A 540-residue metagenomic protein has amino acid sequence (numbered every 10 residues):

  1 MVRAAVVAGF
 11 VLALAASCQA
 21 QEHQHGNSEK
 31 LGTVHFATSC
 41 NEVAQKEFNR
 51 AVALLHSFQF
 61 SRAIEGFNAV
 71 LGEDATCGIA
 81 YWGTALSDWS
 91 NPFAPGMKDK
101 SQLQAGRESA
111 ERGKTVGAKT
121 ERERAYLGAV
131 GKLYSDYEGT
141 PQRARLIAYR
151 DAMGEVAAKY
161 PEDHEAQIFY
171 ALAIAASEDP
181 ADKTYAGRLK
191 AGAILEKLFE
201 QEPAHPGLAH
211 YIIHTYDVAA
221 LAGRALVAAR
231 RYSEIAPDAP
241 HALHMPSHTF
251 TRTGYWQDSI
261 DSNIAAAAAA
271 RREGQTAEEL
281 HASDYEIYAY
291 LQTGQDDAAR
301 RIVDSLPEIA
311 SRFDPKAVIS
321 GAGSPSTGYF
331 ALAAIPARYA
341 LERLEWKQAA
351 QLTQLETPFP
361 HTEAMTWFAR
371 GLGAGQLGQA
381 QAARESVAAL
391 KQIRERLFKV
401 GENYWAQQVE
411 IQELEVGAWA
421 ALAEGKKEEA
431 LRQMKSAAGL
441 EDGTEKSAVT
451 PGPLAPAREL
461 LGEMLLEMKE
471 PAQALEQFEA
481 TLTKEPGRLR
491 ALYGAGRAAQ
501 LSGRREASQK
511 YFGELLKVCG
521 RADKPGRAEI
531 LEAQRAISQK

Functional and structural regions predicted by a protein language model:
A4-A16: Bacterial N-terminal signal peptides
E22-E162, F169-A204, A209-A239, L243-R252 (+9 more regions): Short coil/linker segments at helix-helix boundaries
A85, W89, S101-T115, D261-A268 (+5 more regions): TPR/TPR-like (Sel1-like) alpha-helical repeat modules
S87, A173, S177-P180, T215 (+9 more regions): TPR/TPR-like alpha-solenoid repeats
L431-L482: Generic long, charged, amphipathic alpha-helical segments
